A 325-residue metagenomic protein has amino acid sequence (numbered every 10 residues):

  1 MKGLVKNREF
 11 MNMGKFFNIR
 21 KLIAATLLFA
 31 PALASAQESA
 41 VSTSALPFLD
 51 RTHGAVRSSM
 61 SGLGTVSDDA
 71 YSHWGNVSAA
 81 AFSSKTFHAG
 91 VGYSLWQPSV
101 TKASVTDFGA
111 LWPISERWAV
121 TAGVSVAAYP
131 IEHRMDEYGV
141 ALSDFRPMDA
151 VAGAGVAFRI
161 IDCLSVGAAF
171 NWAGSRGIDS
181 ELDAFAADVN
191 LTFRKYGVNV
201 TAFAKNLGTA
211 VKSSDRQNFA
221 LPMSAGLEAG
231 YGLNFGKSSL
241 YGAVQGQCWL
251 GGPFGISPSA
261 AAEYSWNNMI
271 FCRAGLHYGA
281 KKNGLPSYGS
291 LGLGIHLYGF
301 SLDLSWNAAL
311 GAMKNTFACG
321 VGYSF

Functional and structural regions predicted by a protein language model:
M1-L49: Cleavable N-terminal export/targeting peptides
Q37-F325: Subset of outer-membrane beta-barrel
